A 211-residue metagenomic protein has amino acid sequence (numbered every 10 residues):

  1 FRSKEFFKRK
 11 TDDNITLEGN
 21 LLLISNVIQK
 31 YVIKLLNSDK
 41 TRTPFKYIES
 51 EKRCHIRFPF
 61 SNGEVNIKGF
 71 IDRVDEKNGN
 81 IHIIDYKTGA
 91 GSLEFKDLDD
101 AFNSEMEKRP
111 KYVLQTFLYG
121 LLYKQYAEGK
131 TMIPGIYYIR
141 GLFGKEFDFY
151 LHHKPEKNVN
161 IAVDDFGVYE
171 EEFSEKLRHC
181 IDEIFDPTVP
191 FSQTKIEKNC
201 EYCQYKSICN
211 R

Functional and structural regions predicted by a protein language model:
F1-R211: RecB-family 4Fe-4S metal-dependent nuclease core
